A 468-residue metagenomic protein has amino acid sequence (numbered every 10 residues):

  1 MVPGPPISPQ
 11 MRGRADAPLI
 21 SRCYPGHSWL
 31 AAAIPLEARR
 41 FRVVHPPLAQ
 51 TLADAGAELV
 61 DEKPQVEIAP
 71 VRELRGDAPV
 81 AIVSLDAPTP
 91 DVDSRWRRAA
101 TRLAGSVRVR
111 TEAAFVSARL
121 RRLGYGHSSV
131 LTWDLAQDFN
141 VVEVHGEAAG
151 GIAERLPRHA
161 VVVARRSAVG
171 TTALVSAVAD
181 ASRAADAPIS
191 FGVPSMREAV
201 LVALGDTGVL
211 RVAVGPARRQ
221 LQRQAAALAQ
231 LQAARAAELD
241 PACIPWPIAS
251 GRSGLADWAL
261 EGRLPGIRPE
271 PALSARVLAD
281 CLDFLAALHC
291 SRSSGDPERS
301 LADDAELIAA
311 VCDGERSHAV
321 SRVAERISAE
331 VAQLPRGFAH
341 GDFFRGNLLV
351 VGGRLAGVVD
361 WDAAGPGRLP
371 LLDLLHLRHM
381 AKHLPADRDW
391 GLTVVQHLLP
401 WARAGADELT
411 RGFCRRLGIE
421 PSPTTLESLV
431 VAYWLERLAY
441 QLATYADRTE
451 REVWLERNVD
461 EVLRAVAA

Functional and structural regions predicted by a protein language model:
G4, D16-R39: Conserved alpha-helix/loop element of class I SAM-dependent methyltransferases that forms part of the SAM/SAH-binding
G151-S190: Juxta-kinase regulatory segment immediately upstream of eukaryotic protein kinase catalytic domains
L174-P188, A236, S293-H340: An alpha-helical support segment within catalytic cores of ATP-dependent transferases
E198-Q224: ATP-binding glycine-rich loop module of kinase domains
A227-P241, P265-A302, S321, I327-V331 (+1 more regions): Conserved kinase catalytic-core helix
W246-L282, L307: Conserved structural core of kinase catalytic domains
G346-H383: Catalytic activation segment of kinase domains across protein kinase-like and atypical kinase folds
L372-R416, Y433-A446: Active-site activation/catalytic loop segments of kinase-like enzymes and analogous catalytic loops in related
